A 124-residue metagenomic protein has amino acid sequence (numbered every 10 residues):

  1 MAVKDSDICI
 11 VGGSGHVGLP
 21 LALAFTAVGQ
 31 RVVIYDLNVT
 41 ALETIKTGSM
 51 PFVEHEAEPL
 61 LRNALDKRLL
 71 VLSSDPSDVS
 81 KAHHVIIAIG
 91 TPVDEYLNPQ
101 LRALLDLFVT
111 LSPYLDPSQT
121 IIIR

Functional and structural regions predicted by a protein language model:
A2-D5, R31, L37-H84, T91-N98: Conserved N-terminal Rossmann-fold NAD(P) cofactor-binding segment
K4-D7, S118: Phosphate-coordination loops involved in phosphoryl transfer and adenosine-cofactor binding
C9-G12: Conserved N-terminal Rossmann-fold NAD(P)-binding element of oxidoreductases
G15: A short, glycine/small-residue-rich beta-strand->loop->alpha-helix junction that serves as a flexible
G18-L19: N-terminal Rossmann-fold NAD(P) dinucleotide-binding loop
A22, T26: Gly/Ala-rich phosphate-binding loop of Rossmann-like dinucleotide-binding domains, activating on the conserved
V85-I87, I123: Redox-cofactor binding/interface segments in oxidoreductases and associated redox assembly factors
V93-R124: Rossmann-like NAD(P)(H) cofactor-binding subdomain of soluble oxidoreductases
